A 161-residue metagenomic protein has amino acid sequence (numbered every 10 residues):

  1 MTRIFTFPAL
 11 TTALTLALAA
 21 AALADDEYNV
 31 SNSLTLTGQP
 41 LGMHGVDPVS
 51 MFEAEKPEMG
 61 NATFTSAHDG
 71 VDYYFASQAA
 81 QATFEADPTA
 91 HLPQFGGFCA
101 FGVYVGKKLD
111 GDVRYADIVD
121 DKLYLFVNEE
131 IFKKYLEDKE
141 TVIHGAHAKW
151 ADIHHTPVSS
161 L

Functional and structural regions predicted by a protein language model:
M1-L10: Bacterial N-terminal signal peptides that target proteins for export
T2, L23-D69, T89-L161: Intrinsically disordered, low-complexity terminal tails and linkers in eukaryotic proteins, enriched in charged/polar
A19-A21: N-terminal signal peptide c-region/cleavage motif recognized by signal peptidases
Y74-F75, Q81-E85: Mature extracytoplasmic domains of secretory-pathway proteins
Q78-A79, E130: Cytosolic histidine kinase catalytic core of two-component systems
